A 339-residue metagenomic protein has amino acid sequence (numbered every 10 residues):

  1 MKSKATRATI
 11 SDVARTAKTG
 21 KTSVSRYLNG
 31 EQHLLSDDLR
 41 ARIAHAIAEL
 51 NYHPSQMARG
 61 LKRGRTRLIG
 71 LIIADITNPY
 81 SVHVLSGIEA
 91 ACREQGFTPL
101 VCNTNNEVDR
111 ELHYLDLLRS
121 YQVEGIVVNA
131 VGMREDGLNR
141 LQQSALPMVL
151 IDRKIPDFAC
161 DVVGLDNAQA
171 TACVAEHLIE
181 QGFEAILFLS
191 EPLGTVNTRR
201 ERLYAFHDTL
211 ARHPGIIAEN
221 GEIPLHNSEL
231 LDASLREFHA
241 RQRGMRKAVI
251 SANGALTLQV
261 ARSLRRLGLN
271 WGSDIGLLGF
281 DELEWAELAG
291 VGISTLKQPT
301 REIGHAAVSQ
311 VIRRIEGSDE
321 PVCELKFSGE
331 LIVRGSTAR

Functional and structural regions predicted by a protein language model:
M1-T66: N-terminal helix-turn-helix DNA-binding module of bacterial transcription factors
D37-A41, E49-G125, P192, Y204-H207: Amphipathic helical "hinge" segments at domain boundaries
R42, Y80-E94, A170-V174, N197-I216 (+3 more regions): Short, solvent-exposed amphipathic alpha-helices that sit in or adjacent to ligand/effector-binding or catalytic
C92-T104, A185-L189, L203, H207-L231: Short beta-strand elements in bilobed, periplasmic/extracellular small-molecule ligand-binding domains
P99-S120, T171, A218-R243: Structural motif
N106, V128-C173, L193, A255 (+1 more regions): Flexible loop/hinge segments that line or gate small-molecule binding clefts
V163, A218, R236-R339: Flexible loop/turn connectors
A172-H213, C323-S336: An alpha-beta-alpha
